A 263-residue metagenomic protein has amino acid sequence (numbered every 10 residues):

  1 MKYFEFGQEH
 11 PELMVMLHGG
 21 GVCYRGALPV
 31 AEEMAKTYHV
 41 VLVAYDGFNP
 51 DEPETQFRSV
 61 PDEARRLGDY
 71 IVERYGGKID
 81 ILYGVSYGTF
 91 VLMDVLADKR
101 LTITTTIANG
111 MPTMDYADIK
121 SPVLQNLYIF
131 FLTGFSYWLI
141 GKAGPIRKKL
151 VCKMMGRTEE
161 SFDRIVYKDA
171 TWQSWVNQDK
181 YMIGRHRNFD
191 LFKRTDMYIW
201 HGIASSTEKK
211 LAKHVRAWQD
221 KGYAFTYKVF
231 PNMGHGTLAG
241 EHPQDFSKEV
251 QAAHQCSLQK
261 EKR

Functional and structural regions predicted by a protein language model:
F4-E52: Conserved HGGG/HGGXW glycine-rich cap/lid loop of the alpha/beta-hydrolase fold
P29, D94-D98: Active-site signature of alpha/beta-hydrolase-fold catalytic machinery across serine- and Asp/Cys-nucleophile hydrolases
L42-Y83: Active-site loop/oxyanion-hole signature of alpha/beta-hydrolase fold enzymes
Y83-L92: Gly/Ala-rich beta-loop-alpha elbow adjacent to hydrolase catalytic centers
A97, I103-F135: Flexible "cap/lid" loop of the alpha/beta hydrolase fold
D118, W138-F192: Conserved alpha/beta-hydrolase catalytic His-Asp/Glu region
N177-R216: Conserved serine/cysteine hydrolase catalytic core
Y223-R263: Catalytic active-site module of serine/aspartate enzymes centered on a nucleophile-bearing elbow/loop
